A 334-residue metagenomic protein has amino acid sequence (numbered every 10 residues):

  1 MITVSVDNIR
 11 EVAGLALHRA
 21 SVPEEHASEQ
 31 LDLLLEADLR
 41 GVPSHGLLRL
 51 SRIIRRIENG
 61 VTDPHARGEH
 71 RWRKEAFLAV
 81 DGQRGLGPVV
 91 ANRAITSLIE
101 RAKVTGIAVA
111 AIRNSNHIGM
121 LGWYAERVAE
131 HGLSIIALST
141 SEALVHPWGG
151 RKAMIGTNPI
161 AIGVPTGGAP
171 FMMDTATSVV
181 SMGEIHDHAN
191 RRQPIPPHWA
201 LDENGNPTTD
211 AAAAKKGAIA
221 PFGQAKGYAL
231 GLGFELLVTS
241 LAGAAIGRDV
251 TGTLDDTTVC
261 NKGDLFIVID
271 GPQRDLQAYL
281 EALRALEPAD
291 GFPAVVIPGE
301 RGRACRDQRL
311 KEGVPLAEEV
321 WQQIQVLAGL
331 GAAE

Functional and structural regions predicted by a protein language model:
I2-S5, V22-L48, T62-R73, V259: N-terminal glycine-rich anion-binding loops that anchor highly charged ligand groups
T3-V4, I9, L241, I246-E334: Catalytic-core signal marking the mid-to-C-terminal active-site face
G46-I99: Active-site cofactor/substrate anionic-group-binding motifs, chiefly glycine- and Lys/Arg-rich phosphate-binding loops
H70-R73, A102-V104, A129, K152-G156 (+4 more regions): Solvent-exposed alpha-helices and their adjacent loops that cap or buttress functional pockets in soluble metabolic
L78-G167: A generic, well-ordered mixed alpha/beta core segment in the N-terminal half of proteins
V145-A211: Phosphate/diphosphate-binding glycine-rich loops and adjacent basic-rich segments that engage nucleotide
Q193-R248, T253: Secondary-shell segments that build the walls of catalytic and ion/ligand-binding clefts
